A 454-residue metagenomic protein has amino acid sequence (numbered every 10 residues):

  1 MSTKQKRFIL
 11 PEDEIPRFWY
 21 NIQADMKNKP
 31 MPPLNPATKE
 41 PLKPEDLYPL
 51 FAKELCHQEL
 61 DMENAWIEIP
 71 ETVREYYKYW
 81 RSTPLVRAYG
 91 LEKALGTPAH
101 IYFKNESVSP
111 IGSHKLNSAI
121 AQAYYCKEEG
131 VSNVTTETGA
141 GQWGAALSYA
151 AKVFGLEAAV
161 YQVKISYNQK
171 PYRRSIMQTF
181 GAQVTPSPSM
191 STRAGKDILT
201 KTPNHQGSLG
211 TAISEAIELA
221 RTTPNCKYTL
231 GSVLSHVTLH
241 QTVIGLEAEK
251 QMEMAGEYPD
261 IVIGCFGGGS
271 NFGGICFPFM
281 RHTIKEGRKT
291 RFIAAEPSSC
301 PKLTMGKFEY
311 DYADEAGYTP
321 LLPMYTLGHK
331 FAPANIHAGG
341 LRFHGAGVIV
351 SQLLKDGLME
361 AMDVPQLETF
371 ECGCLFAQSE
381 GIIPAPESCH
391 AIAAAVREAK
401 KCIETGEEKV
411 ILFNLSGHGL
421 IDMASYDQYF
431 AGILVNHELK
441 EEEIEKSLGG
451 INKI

Functional and structural regions predicted by a protein language model:
T3-V131: Positively charged, low-complexity intrinsically disordered leader regions
E68, D197-H236, I244, G256 (+3 more regions): Active-site/ligand-binding loops adjacent to catalytic centers
N105-L116, V134-W143, L234-V237, I263-G268 (+4 more regions): Active-site nucleophile and cofactor-binding loops and adjacent substrate-binding regions of central metabolic enzymes
L116-I120, T136-F154, N168-P171, F266-C276 (+3 more regions): Short glycine/serine/threonine-rich phosphate/pyrophosphate-binding segments that cradle anionic phosphate groups
S118, C126-I165, Y258-F272, F292 (+1 more regions): A short, small-residue-rich loop immediately preceding and capping a beta-strand
A121-V131, A145-E157, Q178-T179, C276-E286 (+1 more regions): Alpha-helix C-terminal capping segments
W143-Q206, K302-D314, M423-A431: Active-site-proximal loop->helix
F266-S270, G274, Q366-A424, Q428-G432: Claisen-condensing/thiolase-fold acyl-transfer catalytic domains that form or cleave C-C bonds in fatty acid
